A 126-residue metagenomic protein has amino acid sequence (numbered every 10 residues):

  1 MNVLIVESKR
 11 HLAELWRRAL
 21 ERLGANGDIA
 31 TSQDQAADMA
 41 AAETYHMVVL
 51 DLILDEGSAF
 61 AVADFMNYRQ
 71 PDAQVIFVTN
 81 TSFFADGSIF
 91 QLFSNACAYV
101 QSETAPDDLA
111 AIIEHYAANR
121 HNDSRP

Functional and structural regions predicted by a protein language model:
E7: Conserved acidic carboxylate
R10-D28: Two-component/phosphorelay signaling modules centered on CheY-like receiver
I29-M47, D51: Acidic, metal-coordinating helix/loop segments flanking the phosphotransfer/catalytic sites of two-component signaling
A41-E43, M66-A73: Conserved phosphotransfer cores of two-component systems
V48, V75, A98-V100: Two-component signal transduction core modules
L50-Y68, T79-S82, D86: Conserved phosphotransfer microenvironments
A61, T79-Q101, D107, A111: Alpha4 helix (beta4-alpha4-beta5 surface) of REC/receiver domains from two-component response regulators
T104-A117, H121-R125: C-terminal output helix
